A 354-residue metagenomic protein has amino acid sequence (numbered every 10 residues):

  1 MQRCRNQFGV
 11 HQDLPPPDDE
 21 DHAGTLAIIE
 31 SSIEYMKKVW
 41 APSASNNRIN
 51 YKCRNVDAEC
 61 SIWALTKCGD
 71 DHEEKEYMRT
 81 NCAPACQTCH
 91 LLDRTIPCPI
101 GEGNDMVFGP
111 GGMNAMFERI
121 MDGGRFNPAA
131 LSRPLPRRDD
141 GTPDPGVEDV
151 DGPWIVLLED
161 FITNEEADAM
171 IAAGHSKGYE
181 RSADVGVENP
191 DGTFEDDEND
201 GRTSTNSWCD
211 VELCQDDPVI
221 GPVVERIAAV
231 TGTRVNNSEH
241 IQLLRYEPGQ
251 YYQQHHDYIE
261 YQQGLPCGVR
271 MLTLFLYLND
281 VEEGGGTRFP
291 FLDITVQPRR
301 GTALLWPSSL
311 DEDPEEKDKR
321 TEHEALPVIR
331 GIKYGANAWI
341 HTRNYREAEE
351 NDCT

Functional and structural regions predicted by a protein language model:
M1-P143, E148: Compact disulfide-stabilized, cysteine-rich extracellular microdomains and processed peptide cores in secreted proteins
I100, N104-T231: Non-heme Fe(II)/2-oxoglutarate
I162, G174, T231, Y258 (+3 more regions): Short beta-strand segments enriched in hydrophobic/aromatic residues within well-folded beta-rich domains
T233-Q242: A short coil-to-beta-strand element that immediately follows conserved catalytic motifs
L243-R245, G264-E283: Short, conserved beta-strand element in jelly-roll/cupin
R245-L265: Conserved short histidine dyad/triad with adjacent acidic residue
C267-R270, E282-T354: Catalytic core of Fe(II)/2-oxoglutarate
